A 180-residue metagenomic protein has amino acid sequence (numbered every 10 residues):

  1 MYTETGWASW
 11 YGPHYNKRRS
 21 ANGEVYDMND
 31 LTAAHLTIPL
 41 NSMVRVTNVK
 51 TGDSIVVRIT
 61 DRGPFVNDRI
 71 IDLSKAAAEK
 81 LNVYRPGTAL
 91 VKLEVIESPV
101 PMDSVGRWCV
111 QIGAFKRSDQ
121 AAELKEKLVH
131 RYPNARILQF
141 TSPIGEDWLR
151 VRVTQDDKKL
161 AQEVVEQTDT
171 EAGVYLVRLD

Functional and structural regions predicted by a protein language model:
M1-E123, F140, E166-Q167, R178-D180: Secreted/periplasmic proteins
K116-D180: Extracytoplasmic
